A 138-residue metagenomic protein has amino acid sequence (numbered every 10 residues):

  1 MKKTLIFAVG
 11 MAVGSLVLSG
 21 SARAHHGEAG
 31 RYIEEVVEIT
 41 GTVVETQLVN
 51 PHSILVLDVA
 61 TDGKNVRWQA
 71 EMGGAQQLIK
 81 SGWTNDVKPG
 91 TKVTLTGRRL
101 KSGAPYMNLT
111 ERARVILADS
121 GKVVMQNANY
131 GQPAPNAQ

Functional and structural regions predicted by a protein language model:
M1-T4: Positively charged n-region of N-terminal signal peptides that target proteins for export
A8-V17: Bacterial N-terminal signal peptides
L18-A24: Sec/Tat signal peptide C-region and signal peptidase I cleavage site
A29-V49: Short, glycine/small-residue-enriched coil/turn segments at secondary-structure junctions
V49-V59: Short aromatic-glycine-enriched beta-strand elements
R67-W83: Beta-strand/loop nucleic-acid-binding surfaces
I79-L95: Short nucleic-acid-contacting surface segments enriched for D/E, G, S/T with interspersed K/R
L100-A128: OB-fold/S1-family single-stranded nucleic acid-binding modules
